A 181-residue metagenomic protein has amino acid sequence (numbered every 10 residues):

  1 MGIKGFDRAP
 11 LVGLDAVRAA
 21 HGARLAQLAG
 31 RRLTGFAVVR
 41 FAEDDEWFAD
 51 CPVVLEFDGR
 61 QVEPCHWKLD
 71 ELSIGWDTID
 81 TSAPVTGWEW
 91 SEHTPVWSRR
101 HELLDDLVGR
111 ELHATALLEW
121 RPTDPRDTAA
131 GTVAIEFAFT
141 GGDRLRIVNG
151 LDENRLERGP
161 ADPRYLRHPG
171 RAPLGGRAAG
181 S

Functional and structural regions predicted by a protein language model:
M1-S181: Surface-exposed, interaction-prone regions used to assemble/regulate multi-protein complexes
